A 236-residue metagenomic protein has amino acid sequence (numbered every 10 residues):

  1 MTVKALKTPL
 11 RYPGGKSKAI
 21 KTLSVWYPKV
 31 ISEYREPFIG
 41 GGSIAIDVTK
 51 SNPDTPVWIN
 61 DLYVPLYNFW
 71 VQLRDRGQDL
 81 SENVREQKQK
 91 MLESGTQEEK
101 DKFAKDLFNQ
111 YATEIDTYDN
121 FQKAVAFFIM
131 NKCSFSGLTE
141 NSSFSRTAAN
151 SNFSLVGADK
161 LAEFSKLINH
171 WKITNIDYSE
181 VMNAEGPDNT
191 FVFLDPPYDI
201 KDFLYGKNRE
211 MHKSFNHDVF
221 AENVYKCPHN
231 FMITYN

Functional and structural regions predicted by a protein language model:
T2-V25, K29, R74-G206, E222: SAM-dependent nucleic-acid methyltransferase catalytic core
W26-G95: Conserved S-adenosyl-L-methionine
V30-Y34, D54-P56, I168-W171, Y225-F231: Short active-site oxyanion
P37-F38, N60-D61, T174-I176, L194-P196 (+1 more regions): Short His-Asn-centered micro-motif
G40-S43, D159-K160, Y235-N236: Short, polar loop motifs at secondary-structure junctions
V48, E185, N223-C227: Hydrophobic helix-cap positions at the C-terminus of alpha-helices in RecA-like/P-loop ATPase nucleotide-binding cores
N175, N216-N236: Conserved Class I SAM-dependent methyltransferase catalytic core
Y205-S214: Short helix/strand-bridging catalytic loops that position acidic/His residues to coordinate divalent metals and engage
